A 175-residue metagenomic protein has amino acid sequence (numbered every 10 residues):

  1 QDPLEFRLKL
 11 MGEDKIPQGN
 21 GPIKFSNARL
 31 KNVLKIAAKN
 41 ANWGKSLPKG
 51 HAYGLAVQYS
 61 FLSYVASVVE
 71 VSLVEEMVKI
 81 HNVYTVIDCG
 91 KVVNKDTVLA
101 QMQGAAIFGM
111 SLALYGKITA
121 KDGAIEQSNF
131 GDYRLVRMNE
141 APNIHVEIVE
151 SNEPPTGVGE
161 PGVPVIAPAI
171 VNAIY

Functional and structural regions predicted by a protein language model:
Q1-Y175: Cofactor-binding beta-sheet edge motifs in enzyme active sites
